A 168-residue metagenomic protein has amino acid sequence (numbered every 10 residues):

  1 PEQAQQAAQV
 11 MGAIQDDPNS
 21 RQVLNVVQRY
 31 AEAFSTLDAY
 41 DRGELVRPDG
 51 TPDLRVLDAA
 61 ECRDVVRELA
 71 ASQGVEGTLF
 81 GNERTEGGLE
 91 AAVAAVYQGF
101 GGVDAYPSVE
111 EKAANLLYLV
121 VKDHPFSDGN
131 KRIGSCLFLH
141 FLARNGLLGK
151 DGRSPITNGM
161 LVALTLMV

Functional and structural regions predicted by a protein language model:
P1-V168: FIC/Doc superfamily catalytic core
